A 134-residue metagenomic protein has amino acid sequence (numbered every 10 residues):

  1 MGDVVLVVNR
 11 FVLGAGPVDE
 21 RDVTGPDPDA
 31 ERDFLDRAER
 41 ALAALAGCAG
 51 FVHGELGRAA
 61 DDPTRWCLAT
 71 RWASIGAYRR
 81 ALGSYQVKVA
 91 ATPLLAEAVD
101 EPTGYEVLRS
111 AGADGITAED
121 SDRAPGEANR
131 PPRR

Functional and structural regions predicted by a protein language model:
M1-D3, E55-T64, A90-R134: Glycine-rich beta-strand-turn "strand-cap" elements at beta-sheet edges
G2, E31-F34, S74: Generic alpha-helix initiation/capping and coil-helix boundary signal
G2-V5, A15, E20, G104: Low-complexity, intrinsically disordered short peptide segments enriched in small/polar/basic residues
V5-F11, R21-D22, E55-G83: Short, well-ordered beta-strand segments in beta-rich or mixed alpha/beta enzyme and ligand-binding folds
L13-A15, S74, E106-R109: Non-catalytic surface loops within mature trypsin-like serine protease
A15-R32, A113, T117-A128: Intrinsically disordered, low-complexity terminal tails and inter-domain linkers enriched for S/T/G/P/D/E
P17-H53, Q86-A90, L94: Short amphipathic alpha-helical segments
A46-V52, R71-Y105: An amphipathic, aromatic/His-enriched active-site/gating alpha helix that lines ligand/cofactor pockets
